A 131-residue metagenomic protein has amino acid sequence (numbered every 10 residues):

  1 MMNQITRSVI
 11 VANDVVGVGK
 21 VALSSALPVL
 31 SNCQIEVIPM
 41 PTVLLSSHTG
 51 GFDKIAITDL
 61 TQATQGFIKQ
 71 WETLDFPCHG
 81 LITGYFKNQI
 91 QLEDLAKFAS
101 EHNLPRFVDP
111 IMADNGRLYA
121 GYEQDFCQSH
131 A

Functional and structural regions predicted by a protein language model:
M1-H79: Small-residue (G/A/S/T)-rich helix-start motifs and N-terminal tracts that mark the onset
T83-A131: Conserved beta-alpha-beta core of the PfkB/ribokinase-like small-molecule kinase fold
